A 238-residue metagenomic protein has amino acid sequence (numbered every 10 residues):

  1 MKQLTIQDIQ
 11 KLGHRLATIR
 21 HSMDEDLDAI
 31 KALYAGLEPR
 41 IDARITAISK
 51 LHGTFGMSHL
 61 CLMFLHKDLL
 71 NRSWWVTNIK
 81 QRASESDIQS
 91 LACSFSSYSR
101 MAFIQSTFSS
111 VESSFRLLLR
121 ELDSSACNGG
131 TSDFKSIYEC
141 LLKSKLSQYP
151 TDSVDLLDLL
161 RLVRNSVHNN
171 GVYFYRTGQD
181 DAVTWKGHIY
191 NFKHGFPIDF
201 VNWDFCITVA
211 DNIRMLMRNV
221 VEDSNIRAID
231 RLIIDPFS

Functional and structural regions predicted by a protein language model:
M1-Q105, T151-D158, L162, G178-S238: Extended intrinsically disordered or low-complexity regions, especially N/C-terminal cytosolic tails and loops, rather
D68-A83, M101-C140: Short, contiguous, well-structured surface segments enriched in hydrophobic/aromatic residues
S110, R164-V167: Conserved short aromatic-hydrophobic micro-motifs
F115-L162, N169-N170, Y175: Short non-catalytic regulatory patches outside canonical folded cores
